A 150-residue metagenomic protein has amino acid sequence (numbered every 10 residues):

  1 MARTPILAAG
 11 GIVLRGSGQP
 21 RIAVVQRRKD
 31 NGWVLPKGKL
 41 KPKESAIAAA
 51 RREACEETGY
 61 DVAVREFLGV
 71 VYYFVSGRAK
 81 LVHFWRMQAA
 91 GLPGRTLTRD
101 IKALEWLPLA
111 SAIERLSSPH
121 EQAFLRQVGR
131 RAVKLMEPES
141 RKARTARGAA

Functional and structural regions predicted by a protein language model:
M1-L35: N-terminal strand-loop-strand
A9-G10, S17, A90, R144-A150: Intrinsic disorder/low-complexity segments
Q19, N31, K41-K43, C55-E56 (+2 more regions): General helical structural elements
Q26, V82, A146-A149: Compositionally biased non-globular segments, especially hydrophobic aliphatic-rich helices of signal peptides
L35-K37, S140: Generic N-terminal leader/processing signal
P36, P42, R131: Functional cleft and adjacent loop/helix regions within the main domain that mediate ligand binding or catalysis
L40-A63, L68-Q127: Unchanged
E114-A150: Charged phosphate-binding loop/patch that engages nucleotide di/tri-phosphates or the phosphate backbone of nucleic
